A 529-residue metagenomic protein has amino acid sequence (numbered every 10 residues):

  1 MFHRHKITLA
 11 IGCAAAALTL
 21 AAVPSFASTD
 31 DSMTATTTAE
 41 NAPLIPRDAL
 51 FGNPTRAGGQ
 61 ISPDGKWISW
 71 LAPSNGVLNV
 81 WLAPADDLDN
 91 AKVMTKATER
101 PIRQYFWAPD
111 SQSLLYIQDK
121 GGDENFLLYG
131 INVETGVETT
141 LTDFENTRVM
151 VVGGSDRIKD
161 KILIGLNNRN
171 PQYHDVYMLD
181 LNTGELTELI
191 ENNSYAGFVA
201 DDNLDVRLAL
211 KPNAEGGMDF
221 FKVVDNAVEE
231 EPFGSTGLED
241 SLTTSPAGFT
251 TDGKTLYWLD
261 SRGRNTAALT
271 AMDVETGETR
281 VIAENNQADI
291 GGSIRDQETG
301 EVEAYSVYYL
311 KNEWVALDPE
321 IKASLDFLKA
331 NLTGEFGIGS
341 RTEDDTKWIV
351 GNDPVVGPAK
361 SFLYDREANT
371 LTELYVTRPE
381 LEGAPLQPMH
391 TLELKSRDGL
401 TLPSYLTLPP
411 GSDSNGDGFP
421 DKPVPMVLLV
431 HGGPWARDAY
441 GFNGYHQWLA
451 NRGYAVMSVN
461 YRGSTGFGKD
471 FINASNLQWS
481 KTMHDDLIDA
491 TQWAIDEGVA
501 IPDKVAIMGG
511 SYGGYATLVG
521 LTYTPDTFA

Functional and structural regions predicted by a protein language model:
D30-R56, A83-R103, I131-V149, L179-A196 (+5 more regions): Multi-bladed beta-propeller domains
D48-W81, K347-I349: Beta-strand-rich domains and repeat architectures in extracellular enzymes and scaffolds, especially beta-propellers
A57-Q60, K92, R103, F126 (+10 more regions): Non-catalytic accessory segments flanking enzyme active sites
P63-D64, P109-D110, D156-I158, D202-N203 (+3 more regions): Residue-level detector of Asp-centered blade-edge/turn motifs that repeat once per structural unit in beta-propeller
G65-I68, Q112-L115, I162-L163, R207 (+3 more regions): Hydrophobic beta-strand positions that form the internal "hydrophobic ladder" of WD40/Gbeta-like beta-propeller blades
L71-N79, A97-I102, I117-Y129, V137-M150 (+12 more regions): A flexible loop/linker signature enriched in serine peptidases of the S9 family
E380-Y512, A516: Cap/lid segment of the alpha/beta-hydrolase catalytic domain
G514-D526: Short glycine-enriched nucleophile-adjacent loop and the immediately C-terminal alpha-helix near the catalytic center
